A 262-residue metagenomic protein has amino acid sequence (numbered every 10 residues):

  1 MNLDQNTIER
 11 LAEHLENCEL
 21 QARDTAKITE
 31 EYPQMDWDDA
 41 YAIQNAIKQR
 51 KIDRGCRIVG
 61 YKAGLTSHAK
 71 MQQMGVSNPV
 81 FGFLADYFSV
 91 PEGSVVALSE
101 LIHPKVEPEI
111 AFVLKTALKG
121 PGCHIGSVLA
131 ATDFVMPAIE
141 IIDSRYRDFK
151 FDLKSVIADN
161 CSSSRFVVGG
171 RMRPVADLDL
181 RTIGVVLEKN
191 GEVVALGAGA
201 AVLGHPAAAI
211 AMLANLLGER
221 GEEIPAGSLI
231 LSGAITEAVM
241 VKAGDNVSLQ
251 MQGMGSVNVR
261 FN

Functional and structural regions predicted by a protein language model:
N2-H205, K242, N246, M254-N262: Catalytic-core "active-site belt" of small-molecule-metabolizing enzymes, emphasizing His/Asp/Glu-rich regions
A208: Glycine-rich, small/acidic residue-mixed loop/short-helix segments
G221-S228: Beta-rich strand-turn-strand
